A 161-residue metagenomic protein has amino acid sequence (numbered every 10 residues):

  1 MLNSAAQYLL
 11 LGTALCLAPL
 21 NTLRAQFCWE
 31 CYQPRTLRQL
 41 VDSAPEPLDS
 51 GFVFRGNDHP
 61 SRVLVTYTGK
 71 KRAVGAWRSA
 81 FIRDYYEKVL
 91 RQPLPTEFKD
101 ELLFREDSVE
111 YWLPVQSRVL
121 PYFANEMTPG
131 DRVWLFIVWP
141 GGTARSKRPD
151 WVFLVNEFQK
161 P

Functional and structural regions predicted by a protein language model:
M1-L10: Bacterial N-terminal signal peptides that target proteins for export
L2, L23-Q26: Generic detection of intrinsically disordered/low-complexity segments and helix-coil linkers/edges
G12, T22-L23: Cleavable N-terminal signal peptides
A18-L20: N-terminal signal peptide c-region/cleavage motif recognized by signal peptidases
A25-P161: OB-fold and OB-like single-stranded nucleic-acid-recognition modules and their adjacent interaction interfaces
